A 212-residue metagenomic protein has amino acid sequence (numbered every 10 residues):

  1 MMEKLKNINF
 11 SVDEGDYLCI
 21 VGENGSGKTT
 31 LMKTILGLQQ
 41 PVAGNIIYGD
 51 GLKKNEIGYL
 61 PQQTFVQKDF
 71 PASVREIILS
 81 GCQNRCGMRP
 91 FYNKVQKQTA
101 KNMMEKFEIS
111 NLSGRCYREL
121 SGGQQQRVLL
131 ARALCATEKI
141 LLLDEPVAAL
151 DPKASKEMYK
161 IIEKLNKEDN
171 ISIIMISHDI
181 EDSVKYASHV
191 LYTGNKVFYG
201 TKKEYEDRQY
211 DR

Functional and structural regions predicted by a protein language model:
G44-N55: Conserved ABC transporter NBD signature motif
K94-L112: Conserved ABC ATPase "signature" region
C116-L120, Q124: Conserved ABC ATPase signature
L141-D144: Catalytic Walker B motif of ABC-type/P-loop ATPase nucleotide-binding domains
P152-A154: Helix N-cap at the start of a conserved alpha-helix in ABC-type nucleotide-binding domains
S177-H178: H-loop/switch region of ABC-family ATPase nucleotide-binding domains
S188-K203: H-loop (His-switch) and adjacent beta-strand-loop-beta switch element of ABC-type ATPase nucleotide-binding domains
